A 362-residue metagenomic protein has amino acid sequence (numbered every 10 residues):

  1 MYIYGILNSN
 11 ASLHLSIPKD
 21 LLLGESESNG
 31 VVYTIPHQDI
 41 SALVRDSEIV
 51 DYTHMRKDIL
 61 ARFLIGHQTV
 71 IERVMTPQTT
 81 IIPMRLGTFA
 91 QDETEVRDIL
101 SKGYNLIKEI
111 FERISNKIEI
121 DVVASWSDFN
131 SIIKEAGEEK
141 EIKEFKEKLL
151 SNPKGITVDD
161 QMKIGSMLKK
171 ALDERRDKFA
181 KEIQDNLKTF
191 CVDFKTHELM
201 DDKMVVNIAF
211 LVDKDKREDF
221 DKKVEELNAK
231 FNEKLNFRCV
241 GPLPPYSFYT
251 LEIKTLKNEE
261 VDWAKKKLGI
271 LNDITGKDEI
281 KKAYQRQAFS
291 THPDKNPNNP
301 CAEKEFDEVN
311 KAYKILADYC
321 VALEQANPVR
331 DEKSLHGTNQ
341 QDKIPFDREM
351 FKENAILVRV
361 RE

Functional and structural regions predicted by a protein language model:
M1-N236, P242, Y249-E259, K333 (+1 more regions): An interfacial alpha-helical scaffold signature
D173-R176, D273, A302: Amphipathic alpha-helical protein-protein interaction segments
D202-N207, A302, D307-N310: The conserved glycine-aromatic submotif of the RRM
R217, P245, N296-N298: General alpha-helical segment detector with a strong preference for membrane-spanning helices and helix-boundary regions
Y249-K295, N299, E308-E353: N-terminal J-domain/J-like co-chaperone modules of DnaJ/Hsp40 proteins
K304-K314, R359-E362: Repeat-unit-sized solenoid/scaffold elements
